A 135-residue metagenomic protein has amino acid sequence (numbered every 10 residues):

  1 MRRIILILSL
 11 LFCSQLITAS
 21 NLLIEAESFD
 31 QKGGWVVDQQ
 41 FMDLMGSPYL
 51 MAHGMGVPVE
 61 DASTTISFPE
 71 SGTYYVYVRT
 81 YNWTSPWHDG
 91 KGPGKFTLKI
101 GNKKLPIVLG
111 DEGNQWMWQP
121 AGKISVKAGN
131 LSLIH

Functional and structural regions predicted by a protein language model:
I4-S14: Sec-dependent N-terminal signal peptides
A19-I134: Extracytoplasmic
